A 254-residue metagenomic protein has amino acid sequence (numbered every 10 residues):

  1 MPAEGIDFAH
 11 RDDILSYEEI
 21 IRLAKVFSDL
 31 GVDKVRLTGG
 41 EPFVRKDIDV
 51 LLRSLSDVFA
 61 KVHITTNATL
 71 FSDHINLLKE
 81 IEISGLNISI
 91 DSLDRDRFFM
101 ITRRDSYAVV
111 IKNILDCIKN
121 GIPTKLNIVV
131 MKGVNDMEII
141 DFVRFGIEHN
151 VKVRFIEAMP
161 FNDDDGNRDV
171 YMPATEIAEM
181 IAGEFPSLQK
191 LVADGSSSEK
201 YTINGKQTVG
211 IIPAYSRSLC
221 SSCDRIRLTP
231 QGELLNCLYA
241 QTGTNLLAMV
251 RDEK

Functional and structural regions predicted by a protein language model:
M1, I75, T102, L238 (+1 more regions): Short, flexible helix/strand-to-coil boundary loops that buttress conserved ligand/catalytic motifs in alpha/beta
M1-L15: Canonical Radical SAM [4Fe-4S] cluster-binding loop centered on the CxxxCxxC motif and its immediate flanking residues
E4-F8, L93-R95, A158-D163, G243-T244: A short, flexible beta-alpha/helix-coil linker loop
H10-I14, F98-R103, D165-D169, V250: Short, solvent-exposed loop/turn segments at secondary-structure boundaries
I14-L37, V44-I156: Radical SAM/AdoMet-radical enzyme domain recognition
L37-T38, T66, A193, R251: Short glycine/serine/threonine-biased micro-segments
F142-M172, E176: Aromatic-anchored, glycine/proline-accented short structural segments that stabilize local strand-turns or short
N162-K254: Accessory C-terminal segments flanking Radical SAM cores
